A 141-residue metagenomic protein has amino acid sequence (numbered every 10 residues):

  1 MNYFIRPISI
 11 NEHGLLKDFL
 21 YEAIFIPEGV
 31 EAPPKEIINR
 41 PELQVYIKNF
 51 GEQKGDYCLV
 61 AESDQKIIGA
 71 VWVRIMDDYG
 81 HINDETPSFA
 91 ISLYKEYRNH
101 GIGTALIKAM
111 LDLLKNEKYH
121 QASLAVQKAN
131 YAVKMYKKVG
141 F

Functional and structural regions predicted by a protein language model:
Y3-D18: A short beta-loop-alpha structural element at the N-terminal edge of CoA-dependent acyl/N-acetyltransferase catalytic
F4, S88-S92, S123-A125: Short aromatic/hydrophobic contact patches that present stacked aromatics for nucleic-acid/ligand binding
I10, I24-I26, V30, K35-E85 (+1 more regions): Acetyl-CoA-dependent GNAT
N11, L15, I67, N130-Y131: Short alpha-helical
A90, N99-D112, K137-K138: Conserved acetyl-CoA-binding loop-helix of GNAT-fold acetyltransferases
G103, I107, Q127-A132: Short glycine/proline-centered loop/turn elements that form peptide/ligand docking sites
L114-Q127: Conserved GNAT acetyl-CoA-binding A-motif
